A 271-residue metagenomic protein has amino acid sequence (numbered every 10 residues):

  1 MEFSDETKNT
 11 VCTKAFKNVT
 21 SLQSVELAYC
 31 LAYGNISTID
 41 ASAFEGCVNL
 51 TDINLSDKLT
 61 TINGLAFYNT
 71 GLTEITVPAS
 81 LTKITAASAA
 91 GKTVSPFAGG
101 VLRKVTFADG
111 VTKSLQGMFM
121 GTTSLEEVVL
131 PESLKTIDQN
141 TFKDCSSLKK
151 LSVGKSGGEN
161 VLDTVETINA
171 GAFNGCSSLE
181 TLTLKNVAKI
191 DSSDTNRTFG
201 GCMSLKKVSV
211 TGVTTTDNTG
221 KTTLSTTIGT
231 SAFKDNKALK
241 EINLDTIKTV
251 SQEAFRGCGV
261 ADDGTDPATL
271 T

Functional and structural regions predicted by a protein language model:
M1-T10, T20-T38, V48-T61, T70-K83 (+7 more regions): Structural signature of tandem-repeat unit edges
C12-K17, D40-A43, N63-A66, S95-F97 (+6 more regions): Consensus positions within tandem repeat domains that build extended binding/scaffold surfaces
A89-K92, F119-M120, N160-V161, F199: A structural signal for leucine-rich repeat
A90-G91, G257-G259: Short, well-ordered amphipathic alpha-helices
G91-S95, T219-K221: Short, flexible coil/linker elements and helix-boundary hinge sites characteristic of intrinsically disordered
